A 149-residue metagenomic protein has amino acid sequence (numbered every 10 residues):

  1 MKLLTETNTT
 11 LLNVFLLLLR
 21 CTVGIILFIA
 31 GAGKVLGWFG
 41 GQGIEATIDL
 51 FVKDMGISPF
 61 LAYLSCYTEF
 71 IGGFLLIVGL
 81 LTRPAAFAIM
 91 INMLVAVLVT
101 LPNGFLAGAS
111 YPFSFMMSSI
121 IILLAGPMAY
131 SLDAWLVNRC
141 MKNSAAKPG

Functional and structural regions predicted by a protein language model:
M1-W38, P59-L64, I71, I77-G149: Extended, low-polarity transmembrane helix blocks
L36-I57, L61: Membrane-interface interhelical connector segments
T47-L50, Y67, M93-L94: N-terminal start-of-chain detector that recognizes signal peptides and the immediate post-cleavage beginning
